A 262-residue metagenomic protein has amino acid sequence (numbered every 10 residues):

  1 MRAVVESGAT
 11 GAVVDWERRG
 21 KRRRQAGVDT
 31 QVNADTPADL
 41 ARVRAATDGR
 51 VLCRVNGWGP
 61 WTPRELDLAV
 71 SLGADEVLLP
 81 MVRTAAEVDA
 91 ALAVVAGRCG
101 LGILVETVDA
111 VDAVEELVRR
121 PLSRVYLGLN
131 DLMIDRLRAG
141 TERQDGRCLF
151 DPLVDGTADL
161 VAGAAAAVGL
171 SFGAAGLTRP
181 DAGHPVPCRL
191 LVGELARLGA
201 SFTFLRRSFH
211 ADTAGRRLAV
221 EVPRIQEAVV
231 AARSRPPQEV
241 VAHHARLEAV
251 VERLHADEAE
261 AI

Functional and structural regions predicted by a protein language model:
M1, G49-P60, G102-D112, G176-R189: Active-site mouth loops of central-metabolism enzymes
M1-R23, A45, P60-E76, V82-A85 (+3 more regions): Alpha/beta enzyme core
M1-V51, W58-P63, A242-I262: Conserved N-terminal beta1-alpha1 strand-loop-helix module at the mouth
A12, Q31-N33, S71-A74, A96-R98 (+4 more regions): Short, low-complexity, polar/charged sequence segments that are solvent-exposed and flexible
A12-V14, V51-V55, V77-L79, G100-E106 (+3 more regions): Hydrophobic faces of well-ordered beta-strands that scaffold small-molecule active sites in alpha/beta enzyme cores
K21-V43, G59-R64, M81-C99, D109-A113 (+3 more regions): Active-site-adjacent beta->alpha loops and helix N-cap segments on the catalytic face of soluble alpha/beta enzymes
R42-R50, L160-F172: A structural motif corresponding to the C-terminal end of an alpha-helix and its immediate exit/capping segment
G163-I262: C-terminal alpha-helical cap/extension of soluble enzyme domains
